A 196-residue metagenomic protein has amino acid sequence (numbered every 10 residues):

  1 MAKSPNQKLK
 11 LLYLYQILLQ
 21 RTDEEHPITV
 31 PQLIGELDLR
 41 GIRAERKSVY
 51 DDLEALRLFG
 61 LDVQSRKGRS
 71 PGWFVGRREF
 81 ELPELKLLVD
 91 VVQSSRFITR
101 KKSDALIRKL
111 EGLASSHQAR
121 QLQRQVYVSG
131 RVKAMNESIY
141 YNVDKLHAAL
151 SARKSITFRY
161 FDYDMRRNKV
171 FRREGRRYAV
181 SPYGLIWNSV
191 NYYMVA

Functional and structural regions predicted by a protein language model:
M1-T29, L110-I139, N191: Short N-terminal signal/transit or membrane-insertion segments and the immediately adjacent low-complexity/disordered
M1-V91, R173: Short, basic/aromatic recognition patches that contact phosphate-bearing ligands
N6, S48, K102-A105, S138 (+1 more regions): Alpha-helical initiation/capping and key positions within long helical/coiled-coil segments
G35-E36, E45-S48, A119, Y127-R131 (+2 more regions): N-terminal start-of-chain detector that recognizes signal peptides and the immediate post-cleavage beginning
A55, S65, S138, A148-L150 (+3 more regions): A generic structural signal for short, solvent-exposed coil/turn residues that cap or connect secondary-structure
G72-F74, T157, Y193-V195: General beta-strand recognition
E79-R167: Bulky hydrophobic/aromatic content
F161-M165, V170-A196: C-terminal regulatory/effector modules of DNA-binding transcriptional regulators
